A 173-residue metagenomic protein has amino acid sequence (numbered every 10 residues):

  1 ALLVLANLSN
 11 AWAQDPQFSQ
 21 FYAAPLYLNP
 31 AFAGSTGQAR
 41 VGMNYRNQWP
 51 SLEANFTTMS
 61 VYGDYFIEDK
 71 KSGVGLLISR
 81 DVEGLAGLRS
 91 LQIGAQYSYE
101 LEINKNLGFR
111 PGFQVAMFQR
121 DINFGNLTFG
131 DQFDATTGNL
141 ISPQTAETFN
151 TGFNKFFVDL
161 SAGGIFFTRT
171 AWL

Functional and structural regions predicted by a protein language model:
A1-Q17: Bacterial Sec-dependent N-terminal signal peptides
Q14-L173: Subset of outer-membrane beta-barrel
